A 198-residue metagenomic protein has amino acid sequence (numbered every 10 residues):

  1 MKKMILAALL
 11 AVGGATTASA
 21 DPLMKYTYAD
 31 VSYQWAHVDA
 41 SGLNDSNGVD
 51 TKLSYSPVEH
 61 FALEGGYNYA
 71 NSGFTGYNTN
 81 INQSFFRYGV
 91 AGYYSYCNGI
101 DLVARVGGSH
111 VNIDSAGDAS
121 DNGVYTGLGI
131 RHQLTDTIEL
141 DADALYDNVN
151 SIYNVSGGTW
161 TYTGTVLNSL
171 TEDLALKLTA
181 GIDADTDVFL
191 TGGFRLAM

Functional and structural regions predicted by a protein language model:
M1-Y26: Cleavable N-terminal export/targeting peptides
S19-N71, A197: Short glycine/proline- and aromatic-enriched beta-strand/turn motifs that initiate or cap beta-hairpins
D21-P22, Y55, G92-Y94, I130-H132 (+3 more regions): Residue-level signature of outer-membrane beta-barrel architecture
K25, D45-V49, N82-F86, H110 (+3 more regions): Residues that define the transmembrane beta-barrel architecture of outer-membrane proteins
T27-A29, E59-G65, C97-L102, H132-A142 (+1 more regions): Repeated loop/turn-to-beta-strand initiation elements of outer-membrane beta-barrel proteins
A29-V31, L53, L63-G65, V90 (+6 more regions): Membrane-embedded beta-strand positions of outer-membrane beta-barrel proteins
Y33-D39, Y67-G73, S84, Y94 (+6 more regions): Transmembrane beta-strands of outer-membrane beta-barrel pores
Y162-A175, T186-M198: Outer-membrane beta-barrel "beta-signal"
